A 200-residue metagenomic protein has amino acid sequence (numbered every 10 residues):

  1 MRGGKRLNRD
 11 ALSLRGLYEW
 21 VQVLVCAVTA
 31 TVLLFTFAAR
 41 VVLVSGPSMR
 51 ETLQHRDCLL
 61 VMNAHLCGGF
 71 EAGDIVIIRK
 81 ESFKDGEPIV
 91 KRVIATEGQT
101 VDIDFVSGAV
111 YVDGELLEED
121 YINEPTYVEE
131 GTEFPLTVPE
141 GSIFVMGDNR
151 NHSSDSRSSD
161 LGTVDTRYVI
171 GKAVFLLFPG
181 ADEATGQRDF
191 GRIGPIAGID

Functional and structural regions predicted by a protein language model:
M1-D200: Extended hydrophobic leader/signal-anchor segments used for secretion and membrane insertion
